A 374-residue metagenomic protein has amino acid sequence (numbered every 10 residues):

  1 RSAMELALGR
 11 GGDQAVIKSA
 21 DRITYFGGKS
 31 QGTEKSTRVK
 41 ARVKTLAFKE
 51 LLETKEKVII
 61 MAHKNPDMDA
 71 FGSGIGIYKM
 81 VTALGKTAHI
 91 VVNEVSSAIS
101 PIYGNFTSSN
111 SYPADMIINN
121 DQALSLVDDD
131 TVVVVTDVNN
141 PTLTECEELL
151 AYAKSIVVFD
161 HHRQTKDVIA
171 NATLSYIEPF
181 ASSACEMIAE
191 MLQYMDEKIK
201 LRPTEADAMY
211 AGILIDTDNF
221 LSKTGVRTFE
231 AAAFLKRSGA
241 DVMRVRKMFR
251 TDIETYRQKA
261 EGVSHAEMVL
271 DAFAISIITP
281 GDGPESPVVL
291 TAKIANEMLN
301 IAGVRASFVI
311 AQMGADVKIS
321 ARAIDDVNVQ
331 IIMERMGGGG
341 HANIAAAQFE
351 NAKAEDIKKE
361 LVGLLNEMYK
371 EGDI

Functional and structural regions predicted by a protein language model:
S2-I23: Catalytic/regulatory signature loops of cyclic-dinucleotide turnover enzymes and related class III nucleotidyl cyclases
V16, V134, S155-F159, L174-I177 (+2 more regions): Hydrophobic/aromatic beta-strand patches that form the interior of the parallel beta-sheet core in alpha/beta enzyme
G32-T33: Acidic, metal-coordinating catalytic segment for phosphate/diphosphate chemistry, firing primarily on the Nudix
S36-P66, A70-T107, A123-V132, Y210 (+1 more regions): Hydrophobic helix-and-loop "lid/oligomerization" segment in the mid-to-C-terminal part of catalytic domains
N105-N110, Y152, S175-Y176, D325: Short, hinge-like loop/turn segments at secondary-structure boundaries
S111-Q122, S175-P179: Short acidic-hydrophobic, aromatic-tinged amphipathic segments that line or gate anion-handling sites
I117-N171: Active-site cofactor/cluster-binding pocket
H161-A232: Short alpha-helices
